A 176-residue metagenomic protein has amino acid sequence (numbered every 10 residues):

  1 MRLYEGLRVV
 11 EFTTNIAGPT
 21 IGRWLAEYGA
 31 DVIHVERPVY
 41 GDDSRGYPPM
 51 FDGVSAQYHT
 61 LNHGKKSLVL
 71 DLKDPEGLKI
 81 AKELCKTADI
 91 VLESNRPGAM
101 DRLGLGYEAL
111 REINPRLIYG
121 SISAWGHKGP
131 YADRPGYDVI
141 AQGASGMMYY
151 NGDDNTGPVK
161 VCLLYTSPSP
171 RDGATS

Functional and structural regions predicted by a protein language model:
M1-S167: N-terminal helix-loop segment corresponding to the beta1-alpha1 unit of nucleotide/adenylate-binding folds
Y165-S176: Single conserved hydrophobic/aromatic residue that forms the stacking wall/gate of nucleotide- or nucleobase-binding
